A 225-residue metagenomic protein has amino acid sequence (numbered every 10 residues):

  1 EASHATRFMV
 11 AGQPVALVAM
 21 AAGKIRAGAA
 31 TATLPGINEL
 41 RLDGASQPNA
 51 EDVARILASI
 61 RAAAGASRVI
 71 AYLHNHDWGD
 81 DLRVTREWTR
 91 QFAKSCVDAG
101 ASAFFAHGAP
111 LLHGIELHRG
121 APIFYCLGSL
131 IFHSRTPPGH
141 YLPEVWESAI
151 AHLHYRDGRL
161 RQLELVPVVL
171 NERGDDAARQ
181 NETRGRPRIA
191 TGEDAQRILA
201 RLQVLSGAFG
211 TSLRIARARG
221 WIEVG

Functional and structural regions predicted by a protein language model:
E1-G225: Acidic, metal/ion-coordinating pockets
